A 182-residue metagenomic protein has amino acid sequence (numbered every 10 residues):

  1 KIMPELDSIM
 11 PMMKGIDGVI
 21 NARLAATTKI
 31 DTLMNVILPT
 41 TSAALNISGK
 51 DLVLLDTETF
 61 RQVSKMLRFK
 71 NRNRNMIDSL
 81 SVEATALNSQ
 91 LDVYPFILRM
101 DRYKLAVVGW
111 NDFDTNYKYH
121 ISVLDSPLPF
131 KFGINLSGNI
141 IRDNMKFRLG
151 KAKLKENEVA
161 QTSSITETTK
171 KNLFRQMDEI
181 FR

Functional and structural regions predicted by a protein language model:
K1-S79, A86, V108-R182: Membrane-proximal interfacial segments on either side of biological membranes
T85, I97-R99: Well-ordered beta-strand positions
K104: Acyl-CoA-dependent O-acyltransferases
